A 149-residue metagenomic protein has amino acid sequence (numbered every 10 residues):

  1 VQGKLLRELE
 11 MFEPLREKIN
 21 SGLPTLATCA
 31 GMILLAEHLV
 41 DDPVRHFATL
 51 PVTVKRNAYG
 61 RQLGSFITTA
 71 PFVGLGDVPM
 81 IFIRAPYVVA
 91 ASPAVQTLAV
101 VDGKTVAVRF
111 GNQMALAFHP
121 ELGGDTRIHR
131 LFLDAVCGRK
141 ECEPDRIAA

Functional and structural regions predicted by a protein language model:
V1-A27, I33-H38: Flexible gly/pro-rich beta->alpha loop and the following alpha-helix that scaffold active-site loops
Q2-L5, L35-H38, V44, S92-P93 (+1 more regions): Short glycine-/acidic-enriched loop or helix-start segments at secondary-structure transitions that form or flank
G3, P24-T25, F47, M80 (+1 more regions): A residue-level structural signature of the nucleotidyltransferase/glycosyltransferase Rossmann-like core
T28-A30, L50, R84, F118: A secondary-structure boundary/capping signal
V40-K104: Pocket-forming structural segment of enzyme catalytic cores
S65, Y87-A149: C-terminal and late-domain segments of enzyme folds
